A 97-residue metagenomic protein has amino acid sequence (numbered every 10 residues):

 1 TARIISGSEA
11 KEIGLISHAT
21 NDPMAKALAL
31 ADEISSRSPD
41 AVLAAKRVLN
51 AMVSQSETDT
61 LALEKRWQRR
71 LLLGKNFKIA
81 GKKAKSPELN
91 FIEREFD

Functional and structural regions predicted by a protein language model:
A2-G7, A29-D97: C-terminal alpha-helix plus adjacent terminal tail
I5, I16-K26: Short acidic-hydrophobic, aromatic-tinged amphipathic segments that line or gate anion-handling sites
I13: Recognition helix of helix-turn-helix/homeodomain-like DNA-binding domains that insert into the DNA major groove
